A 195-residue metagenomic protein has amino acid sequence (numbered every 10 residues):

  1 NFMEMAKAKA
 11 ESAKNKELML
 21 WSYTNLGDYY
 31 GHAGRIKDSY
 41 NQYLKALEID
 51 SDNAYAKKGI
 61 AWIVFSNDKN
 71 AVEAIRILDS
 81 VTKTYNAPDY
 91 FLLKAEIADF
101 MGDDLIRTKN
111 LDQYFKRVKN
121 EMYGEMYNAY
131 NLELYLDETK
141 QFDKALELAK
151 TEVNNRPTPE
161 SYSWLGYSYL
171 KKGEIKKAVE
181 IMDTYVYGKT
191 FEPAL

Functional and structural regions predicted by a protein language model:
A8, K14, L47-E48, D79-K83 (+3 more regions): Conserved structural position within tetratricopeptide repeats
N15-Y23, D50-K58, Y85-L93, E121-Y130 (+2 more regions): Generic helix N-cap/helix-start motif at coil->alpha-helix transitions
D28, W62-I63, E96, E133-L134 (+1 more regions): Residue-level recognition of tetratricopeptide repeat
A33, N67-D68, M101, L136-T139 (+1 more regions): Structural motif corresponding to the intra-repeat A-B loop/turn of tetratricopeptide repeats
I36, N70-A71, D104, F142 (+1 more regions): TPR-repeat structural position
K119-V153, P159-K172, M182-Y187: Alpha-helical adaptor scaffolds
